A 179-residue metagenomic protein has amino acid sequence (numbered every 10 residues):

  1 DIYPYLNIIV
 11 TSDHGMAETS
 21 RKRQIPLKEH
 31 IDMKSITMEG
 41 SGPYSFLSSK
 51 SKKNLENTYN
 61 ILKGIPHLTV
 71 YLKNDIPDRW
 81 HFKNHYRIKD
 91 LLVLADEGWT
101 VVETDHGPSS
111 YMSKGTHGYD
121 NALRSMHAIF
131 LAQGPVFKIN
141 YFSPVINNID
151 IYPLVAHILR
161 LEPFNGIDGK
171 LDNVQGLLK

Functional and structural regions predicted by a protein language model:
D1-P26: Metal-dependent active-site segment of extracytoplasmic phospho-/sulfohydrolases and closely related
D1-P4, K63, H67, A156-F164: Sec-exported extracytoplasmic/periplasmic mature domains
L6, K34-T37, L68: Short glycine-aromatic motifs
H14-M16, G115, G134, R160: Glycine-centered flexibility sites
R23-Q24, E29, T104-G107: Catalytic cores of processing enzymes, dominated by hydrolases/peptidases, characterized by acidic/His-rich
K28-Y44: Acidic, His- and aromatic-enriched active-site or binding-groove loops in soluble protein domains that engage sugars
E39-L154: Active-site neighborhoods of enzymes that stabilize oxyanions during catalysis
Y141, D150-K179: …; additionally, a secondary subgroup of soluble metalloenzymes is captured
